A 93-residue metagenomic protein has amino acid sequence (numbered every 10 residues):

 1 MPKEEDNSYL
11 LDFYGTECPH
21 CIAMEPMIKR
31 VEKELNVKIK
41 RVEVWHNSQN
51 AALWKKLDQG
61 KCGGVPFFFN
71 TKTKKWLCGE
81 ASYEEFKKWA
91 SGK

Functional and structural regions predicted by a protein language model:
M1-S8, L57: A short beta-strand-turn-helix
Y9, Y14-E17: Short pre-active-site segment immediately N-terminal to redox-active cysteine/selenocysteine motifs in thiol-based
F13, N36-A52: Thiol-based oxidoreductase modules, predominantly thioredoxin-like and allied folds used for disulfide exchange
T16-A23, F67: C-type cytochrome heme c attachment motif
C21-N36: Typically the conserved alpha-helix immediately C-terminal to a functionally engaged Cys/Sec in thioredoxin-like
E25-I28, A51, K55, K87: Extracytoplasmic/secreted envelope proteins and their assembly/folding machinery, especially bacterial periplasmic
K55-F69: Structural micro-motif
F67-K93: Non-catalytic, surface beta->alpha helical segment in thiol-disulfide oxidoreductase systems
